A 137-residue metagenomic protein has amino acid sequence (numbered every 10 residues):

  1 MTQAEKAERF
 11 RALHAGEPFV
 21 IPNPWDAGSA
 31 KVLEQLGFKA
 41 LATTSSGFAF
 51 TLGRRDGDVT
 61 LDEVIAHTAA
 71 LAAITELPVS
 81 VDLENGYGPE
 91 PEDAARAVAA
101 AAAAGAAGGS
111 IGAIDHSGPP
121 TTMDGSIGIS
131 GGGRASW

Functional and structural regions predicted by a protein language model:
M1-N23, A27-Q35: N-terminal amphipathic alpha-helix/helix-capping segment at the start of soluble metabolic enzymes
E5-E8, R54-V81, A104, T122-W137: Alpha-helix-loop-beta-strand connector modules within alpha/beta enzyme cores
G16-F19, F38-K39, T75-V79, A106-A107: Short, well-ordered coil/turn segments that N-cap beta-strands
I21-N23, T43, V79-V81, S110-I111: General beta-strand structural signal in soluble alpha/beta enzymes
P22-A27, V59-I65, G86-A103: Glycine-rich anion/phosphate-binding loops
D26, L33, L71, D82 (+2 more regions): Conserved, mostly hydrophobic/aromatic
A40-I65, N85-P91, G109-S130: Glycine-rich, proline-tolerant flexible connector loops at the mouths of alpha/beta enzymes
